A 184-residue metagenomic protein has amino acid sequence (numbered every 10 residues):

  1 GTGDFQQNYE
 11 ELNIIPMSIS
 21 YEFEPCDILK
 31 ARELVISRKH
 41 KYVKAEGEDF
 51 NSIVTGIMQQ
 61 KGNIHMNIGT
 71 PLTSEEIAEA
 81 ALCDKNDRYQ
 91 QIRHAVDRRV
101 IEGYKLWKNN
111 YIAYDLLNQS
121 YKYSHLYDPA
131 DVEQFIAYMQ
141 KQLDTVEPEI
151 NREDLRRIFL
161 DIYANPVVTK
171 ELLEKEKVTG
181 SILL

Functional and structural regions predicted by a protein language model:
G1-L184: Membrane-interfacial terminal anchoring regions of lipid-handling membrane enzymes
